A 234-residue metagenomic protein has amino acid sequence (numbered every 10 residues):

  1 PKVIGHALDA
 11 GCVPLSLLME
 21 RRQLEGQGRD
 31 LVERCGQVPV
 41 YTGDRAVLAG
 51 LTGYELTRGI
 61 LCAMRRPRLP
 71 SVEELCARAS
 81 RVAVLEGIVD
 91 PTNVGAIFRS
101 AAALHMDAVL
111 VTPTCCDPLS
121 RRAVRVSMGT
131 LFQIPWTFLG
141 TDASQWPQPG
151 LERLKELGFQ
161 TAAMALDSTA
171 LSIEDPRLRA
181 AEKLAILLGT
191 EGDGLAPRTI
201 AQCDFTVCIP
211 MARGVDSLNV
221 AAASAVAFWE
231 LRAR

Functional and structural regions predicted by a protein language model:
P1-E55: N-terminal positively charged helical leader segments and presequences
D9, T42, R68-T169: RNA substrate-binding interface of SAM-dependent RNA methyltransferases
R22-L24, R45-V47, T114-C116, L139-D142 (+2 more regions): Short, acidic/turn-prone active-site loops that include or flank metal/cofactor- and phosphate-binding residues
E33-C35, I60, V126-T130, R179-E182: Short, hinge-like loop/turn segments at secondary-structure boundaries
I60-C62, S100-L104, P118-F132, P197-R234: Structured adenosyl-cofactor binding patch, chiefly the S-adenosyl-L-methionine
A162-R213: Active-site/ligand-binding-proximal alpha/beta "capping" segment
